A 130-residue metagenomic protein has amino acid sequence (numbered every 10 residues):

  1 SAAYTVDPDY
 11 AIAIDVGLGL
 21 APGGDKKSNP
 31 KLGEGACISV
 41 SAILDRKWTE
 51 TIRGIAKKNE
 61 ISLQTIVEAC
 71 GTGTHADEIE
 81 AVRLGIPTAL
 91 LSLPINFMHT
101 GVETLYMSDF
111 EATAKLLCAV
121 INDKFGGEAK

Functional and structural regions predicted by a protein language model:
S1-A36, F125-K130: Acidic/histidine-rich catalytic neighborhood of metal-dependent amide-processing enzymes
E34-A114, A119-E128: Active-site-adjacent substrate-binding region of metalloamidase/peptidase-like peptide-processing proteins
